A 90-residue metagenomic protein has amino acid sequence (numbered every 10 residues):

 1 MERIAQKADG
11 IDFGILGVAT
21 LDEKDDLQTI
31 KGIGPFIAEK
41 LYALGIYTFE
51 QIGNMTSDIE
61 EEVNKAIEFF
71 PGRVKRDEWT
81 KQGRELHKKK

Functional and structural regions predicted by a protein language model:
M1-K31, P35-K90: C-terminal extensions
